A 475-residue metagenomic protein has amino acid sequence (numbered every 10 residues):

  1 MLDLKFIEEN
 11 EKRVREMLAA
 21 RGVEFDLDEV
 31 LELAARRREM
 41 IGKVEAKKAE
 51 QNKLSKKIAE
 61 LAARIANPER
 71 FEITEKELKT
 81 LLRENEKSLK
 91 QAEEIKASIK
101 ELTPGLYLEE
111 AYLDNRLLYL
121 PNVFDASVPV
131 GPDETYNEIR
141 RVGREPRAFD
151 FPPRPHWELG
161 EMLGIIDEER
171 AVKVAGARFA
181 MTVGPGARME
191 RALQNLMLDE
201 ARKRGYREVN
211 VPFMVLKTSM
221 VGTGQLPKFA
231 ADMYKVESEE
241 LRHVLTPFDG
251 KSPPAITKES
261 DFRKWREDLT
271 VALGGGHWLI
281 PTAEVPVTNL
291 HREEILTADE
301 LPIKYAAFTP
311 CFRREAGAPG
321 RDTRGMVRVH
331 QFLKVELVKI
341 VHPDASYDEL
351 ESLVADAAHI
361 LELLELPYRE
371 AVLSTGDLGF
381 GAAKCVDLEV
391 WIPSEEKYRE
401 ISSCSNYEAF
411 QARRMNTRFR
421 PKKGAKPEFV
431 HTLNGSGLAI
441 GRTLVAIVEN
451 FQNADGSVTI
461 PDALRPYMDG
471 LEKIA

Functional and structural regions predicted by a protein language model:
M1-R147, E161, I165: N-terminal alpha-helical targeting/anchoring segments
R141-A475: TRNA-recognition modules of translation machinery and tRNA-sensing kinases, especially anticodon-binding
